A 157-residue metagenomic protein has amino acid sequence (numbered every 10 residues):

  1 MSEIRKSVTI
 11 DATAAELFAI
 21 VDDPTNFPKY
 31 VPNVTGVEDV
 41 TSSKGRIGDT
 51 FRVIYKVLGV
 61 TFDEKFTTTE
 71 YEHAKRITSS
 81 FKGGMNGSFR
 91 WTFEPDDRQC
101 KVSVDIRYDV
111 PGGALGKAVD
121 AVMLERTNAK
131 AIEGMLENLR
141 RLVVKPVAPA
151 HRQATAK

Functional and structural regions predicted by a protein language model:
M1-S42, R46, N138-R141, T155-K157: Hydrophobic ligand-binding cavity/cleft-lining segments
K6-V8, E64-E70, S88-P95, I106: Hydrophobic/aromatic beta-strand elements that line small-molecule binding cavities or substrate pockets in beta-rich
A14, S42-K44, E70-A74, T92-K101: A short, structured loop/turn motif at beta-sheet edges
T50-K56, R76-G83: Short beta-strand segments that buttress and anchor functional surface loops
K56-F62, V110-A114: Short, cysteine-centered beta-strand-loop-beta hairpins and adjacent loop/turn segments enriched in charged/polar
V60-Y71, I77-S80: Helix-adjacent hinge/juxtasegments
S80-G134, A150-H151: Beta-strand/loop substructures that line and gate deep hydrophobic ligand-binding cavities in soluble
